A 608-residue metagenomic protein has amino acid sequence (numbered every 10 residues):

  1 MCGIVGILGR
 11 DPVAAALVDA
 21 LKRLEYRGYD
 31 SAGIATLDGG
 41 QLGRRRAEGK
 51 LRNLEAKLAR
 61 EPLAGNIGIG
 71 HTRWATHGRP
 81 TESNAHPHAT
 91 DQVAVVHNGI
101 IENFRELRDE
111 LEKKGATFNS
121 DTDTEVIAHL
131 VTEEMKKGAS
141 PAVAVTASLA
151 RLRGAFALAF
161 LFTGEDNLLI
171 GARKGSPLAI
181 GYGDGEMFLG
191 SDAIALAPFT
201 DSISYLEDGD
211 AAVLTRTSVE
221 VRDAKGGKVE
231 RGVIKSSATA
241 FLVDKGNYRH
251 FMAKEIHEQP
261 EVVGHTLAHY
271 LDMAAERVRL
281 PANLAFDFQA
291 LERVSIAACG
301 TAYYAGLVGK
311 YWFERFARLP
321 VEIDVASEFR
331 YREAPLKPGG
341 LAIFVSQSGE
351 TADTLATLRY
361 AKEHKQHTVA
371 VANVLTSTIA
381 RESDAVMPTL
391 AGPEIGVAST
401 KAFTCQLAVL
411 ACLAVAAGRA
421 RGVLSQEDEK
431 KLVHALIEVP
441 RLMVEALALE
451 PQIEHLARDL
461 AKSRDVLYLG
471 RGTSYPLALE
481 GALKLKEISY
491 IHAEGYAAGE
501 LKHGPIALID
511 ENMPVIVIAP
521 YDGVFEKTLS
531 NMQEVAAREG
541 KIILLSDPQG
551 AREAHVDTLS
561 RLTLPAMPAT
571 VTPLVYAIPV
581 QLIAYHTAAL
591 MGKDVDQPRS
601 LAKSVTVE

Functional and structural regions predicted by a protein language model:
M1-K245, R249-H250, E258-E292, Y331 (+4 more regions): Conserved short alpha-helical segments that host acidic/polar catalytic motifs at enzyme active sites
I7-R10, H97, T117, E134-G138 (+16 more regions): Hydrophobic alpha-helical scaffolding
G49, N66-S83, A274-F286, G309-V345 (+2 more regions): Glycine-rich oxoanion-binding loops at beta->alpha junctions
P87, I170-G171, I203-S204, A211-V213 (+12 more regions): Replace "in large, NTP-powered and nucleic-acid-processing enzymes" with "in large, NTP-powered factors and other
L152-E186, L456, A461-E487, D522-V524 (+1 more regions): Acidic/histidine-rich
G226, M252, K541, A554 (+1 more regions): Generic C-terminus detector
Q259-S295, H364, A385-P514, A588-E608: Active-site phosphate/pyrophosphate-binding segments
Q289-E438, I518-S560, I583, M591: Glycine-rich phosphate-binding loops that contact phosphosugars or nucleotide phosphates
